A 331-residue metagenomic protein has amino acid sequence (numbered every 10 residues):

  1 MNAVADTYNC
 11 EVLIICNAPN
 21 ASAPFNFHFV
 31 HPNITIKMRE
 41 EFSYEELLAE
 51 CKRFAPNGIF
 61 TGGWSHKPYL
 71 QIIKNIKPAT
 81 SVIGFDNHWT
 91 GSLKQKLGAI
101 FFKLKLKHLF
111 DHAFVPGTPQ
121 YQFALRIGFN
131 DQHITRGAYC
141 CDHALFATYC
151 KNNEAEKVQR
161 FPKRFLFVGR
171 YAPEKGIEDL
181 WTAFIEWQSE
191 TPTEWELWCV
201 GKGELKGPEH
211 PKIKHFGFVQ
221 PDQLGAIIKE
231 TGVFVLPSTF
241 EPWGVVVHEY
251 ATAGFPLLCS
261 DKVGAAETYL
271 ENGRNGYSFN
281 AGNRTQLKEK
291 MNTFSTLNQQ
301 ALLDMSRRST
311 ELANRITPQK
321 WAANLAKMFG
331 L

Functional and structural regions predicted by a protein language model:
T80-G98, L109-H112: A short, histidine- and acid-enriched strand-loop-helix "catalytic/donor-clamping" loop that lines the nucleotide-sugar
F110-R160: Donor nucleotide-sugar binding/catalytic pocket of nucleotide-sugar-dependent glycosyltransferases
E156-K175, W181-I185: Conserved donor-binding/catalytic core segment of Leloir-type glycosyltransferases
G207-P208, K262-G273, Y277-S278: Short acidic/histidine- and often glycine-rich active-site loop of Leloir-type glycosyltransferases that engages
F218, E271-G273, Y277-R284, N292-Q299: Conserved acidic donor-binding segment of nucleotide-sugar-dependent glycosyltransferases
F218-V219, A226-T231: Short alpha-helical donor nucleotide-sugar binding micro-motif in glycosyltransferases
T239: Aromatic "clamp/platform" in nucleotide-sugar-dependent glycosyltransferases that forms part of the donor/acceptor
P256-S260: Short hydrophobic beta-strand element within catalytic cores of glycosyltransferases and related nucleotide-activated
